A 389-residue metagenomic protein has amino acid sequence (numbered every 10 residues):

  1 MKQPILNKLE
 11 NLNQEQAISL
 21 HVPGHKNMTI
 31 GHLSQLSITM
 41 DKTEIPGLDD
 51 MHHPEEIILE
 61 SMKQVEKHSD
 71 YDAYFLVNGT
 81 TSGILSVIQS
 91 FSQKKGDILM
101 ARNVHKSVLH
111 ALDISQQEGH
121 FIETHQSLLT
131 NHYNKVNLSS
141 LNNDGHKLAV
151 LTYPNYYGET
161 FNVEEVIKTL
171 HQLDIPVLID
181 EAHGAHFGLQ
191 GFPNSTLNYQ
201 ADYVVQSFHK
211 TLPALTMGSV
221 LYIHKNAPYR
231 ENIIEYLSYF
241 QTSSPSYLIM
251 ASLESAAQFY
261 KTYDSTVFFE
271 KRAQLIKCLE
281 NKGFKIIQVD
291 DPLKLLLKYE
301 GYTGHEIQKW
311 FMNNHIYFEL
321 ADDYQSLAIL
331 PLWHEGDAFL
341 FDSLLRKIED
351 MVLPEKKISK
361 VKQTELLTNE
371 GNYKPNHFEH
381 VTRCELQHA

Functional and structural regions predicted by a protein language model:
M1-E56, I175: N-terminal "arm"/small-domain region of PLP-dependent enzymes with the aminotransferase-like
I5-E10, G31-H32, G79-F284, Y299: Conserved PLP-enzyme active-site core in the AAT-like
P23-H25, T152-P154, K298-E300, P331: Structured loops at beta-to-helix junctions and adjacent beta-edge loops in soluble globular domains
I38-S82, N103-V104: Conserved N-terminal alpha-helix of the aminotransferase class I/II PLP-enzyme fold
A73-Y74, G119, F318: Generic structural signal for residues in well-ordered beta-strands
L76, I122, A328: Hydrophobic residues at beta-strand termini and immediately following loops that shape nucleotide-binding pockets
K277-A389: Conserved C-terminal alpha-helix-loop-beta "cap" of PLP-dependent enzymes that closes/shapes the active-site mouth
